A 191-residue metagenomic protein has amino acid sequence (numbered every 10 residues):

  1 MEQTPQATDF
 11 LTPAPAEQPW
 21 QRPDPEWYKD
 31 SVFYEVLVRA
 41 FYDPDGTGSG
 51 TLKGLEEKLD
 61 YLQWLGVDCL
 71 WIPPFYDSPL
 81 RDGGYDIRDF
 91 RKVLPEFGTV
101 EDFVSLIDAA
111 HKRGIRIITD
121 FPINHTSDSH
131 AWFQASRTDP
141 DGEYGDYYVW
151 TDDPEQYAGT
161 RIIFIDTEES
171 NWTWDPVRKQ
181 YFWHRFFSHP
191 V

Functional and structural regions predicted by a protein language model:
E2-V191: Acidic/aromatic-lined carbohydrate-recognition and catalytic surfaces of CAZymes acting on diverse glycans
